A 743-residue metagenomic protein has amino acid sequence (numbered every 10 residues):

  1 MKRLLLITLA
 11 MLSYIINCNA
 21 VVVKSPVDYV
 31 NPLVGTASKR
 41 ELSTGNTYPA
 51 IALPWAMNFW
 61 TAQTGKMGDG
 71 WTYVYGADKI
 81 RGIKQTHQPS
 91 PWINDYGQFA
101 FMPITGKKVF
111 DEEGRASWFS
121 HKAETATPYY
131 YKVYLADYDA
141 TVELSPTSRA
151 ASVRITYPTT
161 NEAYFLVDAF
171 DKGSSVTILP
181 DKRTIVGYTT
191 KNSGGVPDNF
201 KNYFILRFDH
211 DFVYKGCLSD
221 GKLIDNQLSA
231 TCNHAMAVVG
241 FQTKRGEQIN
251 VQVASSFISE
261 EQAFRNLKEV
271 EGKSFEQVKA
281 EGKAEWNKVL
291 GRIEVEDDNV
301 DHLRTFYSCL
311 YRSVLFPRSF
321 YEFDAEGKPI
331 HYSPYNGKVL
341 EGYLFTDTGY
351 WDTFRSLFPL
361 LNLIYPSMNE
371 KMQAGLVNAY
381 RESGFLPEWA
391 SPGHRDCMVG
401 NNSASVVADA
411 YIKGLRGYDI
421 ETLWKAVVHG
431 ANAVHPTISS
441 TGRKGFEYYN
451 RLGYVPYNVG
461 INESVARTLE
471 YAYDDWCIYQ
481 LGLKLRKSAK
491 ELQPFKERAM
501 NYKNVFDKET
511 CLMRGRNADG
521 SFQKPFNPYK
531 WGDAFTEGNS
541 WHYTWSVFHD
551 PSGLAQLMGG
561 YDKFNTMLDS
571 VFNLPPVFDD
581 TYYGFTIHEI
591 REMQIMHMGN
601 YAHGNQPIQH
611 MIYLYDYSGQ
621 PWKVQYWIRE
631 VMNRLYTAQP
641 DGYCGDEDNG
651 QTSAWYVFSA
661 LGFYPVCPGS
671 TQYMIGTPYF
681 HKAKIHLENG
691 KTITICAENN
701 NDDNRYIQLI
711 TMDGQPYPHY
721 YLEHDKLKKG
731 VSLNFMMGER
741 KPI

Functional and structural regions predicted by a protein language model:
M1-V22: Bacterial Sec-dependent N-terminal signal peptides
V21-F358, N362-S405, Y411-L469, C477 (+9 more regions): Accessory carbohydrate-recognition regions in carbohydrate-active enzymes
D474: ATP-dependent phospho-/nucleotidyl transfer catalytic cores
A697: Conserved catalytic core of nucleotide polymerization and phosphodiester-bond processing enzymes
Y706: Extracellular attachment/recognition segments
